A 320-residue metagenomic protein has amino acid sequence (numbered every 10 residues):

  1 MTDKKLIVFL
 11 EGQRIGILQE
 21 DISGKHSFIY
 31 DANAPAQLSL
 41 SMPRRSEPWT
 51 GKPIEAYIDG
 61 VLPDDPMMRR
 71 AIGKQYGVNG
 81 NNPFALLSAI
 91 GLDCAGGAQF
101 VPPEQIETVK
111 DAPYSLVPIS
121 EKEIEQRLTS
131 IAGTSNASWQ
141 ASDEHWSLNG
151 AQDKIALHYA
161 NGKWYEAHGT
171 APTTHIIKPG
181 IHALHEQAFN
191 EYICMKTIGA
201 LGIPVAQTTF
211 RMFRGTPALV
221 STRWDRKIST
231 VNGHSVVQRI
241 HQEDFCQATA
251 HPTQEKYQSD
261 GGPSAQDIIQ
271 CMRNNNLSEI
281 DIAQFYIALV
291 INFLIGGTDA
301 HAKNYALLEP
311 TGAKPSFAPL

Functional and structural regions predicted by a protein language model:
M1-L320: Phosphate/dinucleotide-binding and metal-coordinating scaffold of catalytic cores in nucleotide-dependent enzymes
